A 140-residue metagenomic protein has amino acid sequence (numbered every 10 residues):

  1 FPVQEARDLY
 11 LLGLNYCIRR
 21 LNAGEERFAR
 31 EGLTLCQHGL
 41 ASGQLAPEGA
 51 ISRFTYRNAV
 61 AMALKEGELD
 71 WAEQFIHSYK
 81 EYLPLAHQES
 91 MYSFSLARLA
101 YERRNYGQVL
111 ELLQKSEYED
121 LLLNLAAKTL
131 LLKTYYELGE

Functional and structural regions predicted by a protein language model:
F1-A6, Q37-G49, H77-H87, Q114-L123: Solenoid-like repeat scaffolds
V3-A23, G49-A61, M91: Amphipathic alpha-helical repeat scaffolds of TPR domains
L11-N15, F54-N58, M91-R98, E102 (+2 more regions): "A position-specific structural signal for the A-helix of alpha-solenoid helical repeats
I18-N22, K65, A86-H87, E102 (+2 more regions): Short coil/turn linking the two alpha-helices of tandem helical-hairpin repeats
G24-Q37, A63-F75, Y101-L110: Helix-turn-helix repeat elements of alpha-solenoid scaffolds
H38, A59, F75-S78, T134-Y135: Generic, well-ordered alpha-helical scaffold segments in large soluble proteins
S90, R104-L130, Y136-E140: Active-site-proximal binding-pocket segments
